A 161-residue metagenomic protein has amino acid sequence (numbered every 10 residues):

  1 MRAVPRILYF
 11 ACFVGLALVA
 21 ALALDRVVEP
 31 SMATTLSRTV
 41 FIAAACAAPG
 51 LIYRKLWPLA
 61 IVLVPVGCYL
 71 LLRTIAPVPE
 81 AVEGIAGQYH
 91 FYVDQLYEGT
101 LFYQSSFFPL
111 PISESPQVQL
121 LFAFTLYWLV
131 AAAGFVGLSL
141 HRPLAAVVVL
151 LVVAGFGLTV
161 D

Functional and structural regions predicted by a protein language model:
M1-D161: Linear, non-domain "peripheral" regions
